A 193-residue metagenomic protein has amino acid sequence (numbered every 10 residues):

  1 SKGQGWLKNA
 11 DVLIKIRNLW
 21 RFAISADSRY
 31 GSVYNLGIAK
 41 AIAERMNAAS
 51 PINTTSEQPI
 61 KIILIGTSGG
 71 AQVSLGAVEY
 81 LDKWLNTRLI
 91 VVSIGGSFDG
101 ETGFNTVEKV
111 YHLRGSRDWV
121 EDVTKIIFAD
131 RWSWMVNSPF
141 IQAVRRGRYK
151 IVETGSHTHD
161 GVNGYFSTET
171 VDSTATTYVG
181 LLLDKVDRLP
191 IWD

Functional and structural regions predicted by a protein language model:
S1-Q58, G164-S173: Active-site catalytic motif of lipid deacylating hydrolases and related acyltransferases
Q58-K61, T87, E108: Short coil/turn segments at beta-strand junctions that form active-site/ligand-binding loops
I65-G70, S74: Gly/Ala-rich beta-loop-alpha elbow adjacent to hydrolase catalytic centers
L75-D82: Short glycine-enriched nucleophile-adjacent loop and the immediately C-terminal alpha-helix near the catalytic center
K83-W84, F104-T106: Short, conserved loop/helix-junction motifs that constitute active-site signature segments in enzyme catalytic cores
V92-D99, G115-W119: Active-site nucleophile loop of the alpha/beta-hydrolase fold
N105-D193: Lipolytic serine-hydrolase domain surface
